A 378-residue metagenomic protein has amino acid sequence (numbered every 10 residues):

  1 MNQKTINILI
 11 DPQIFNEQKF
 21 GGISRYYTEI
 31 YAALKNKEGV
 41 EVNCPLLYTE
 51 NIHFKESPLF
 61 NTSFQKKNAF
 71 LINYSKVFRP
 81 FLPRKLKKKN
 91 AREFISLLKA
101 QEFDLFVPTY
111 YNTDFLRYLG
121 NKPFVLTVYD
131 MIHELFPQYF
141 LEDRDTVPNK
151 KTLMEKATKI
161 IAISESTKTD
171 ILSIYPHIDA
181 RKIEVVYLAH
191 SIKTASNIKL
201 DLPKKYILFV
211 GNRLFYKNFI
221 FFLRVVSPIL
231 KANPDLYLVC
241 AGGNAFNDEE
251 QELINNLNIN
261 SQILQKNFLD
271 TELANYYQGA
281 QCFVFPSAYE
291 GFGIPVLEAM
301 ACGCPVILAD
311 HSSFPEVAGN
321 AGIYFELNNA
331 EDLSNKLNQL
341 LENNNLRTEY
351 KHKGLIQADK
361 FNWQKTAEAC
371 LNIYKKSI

Functional and structural regions predicted by a protein language model:
M1-I378: Carbohydrate transferase catalytic cores enriched for Leloir-type hexosyltransferases
